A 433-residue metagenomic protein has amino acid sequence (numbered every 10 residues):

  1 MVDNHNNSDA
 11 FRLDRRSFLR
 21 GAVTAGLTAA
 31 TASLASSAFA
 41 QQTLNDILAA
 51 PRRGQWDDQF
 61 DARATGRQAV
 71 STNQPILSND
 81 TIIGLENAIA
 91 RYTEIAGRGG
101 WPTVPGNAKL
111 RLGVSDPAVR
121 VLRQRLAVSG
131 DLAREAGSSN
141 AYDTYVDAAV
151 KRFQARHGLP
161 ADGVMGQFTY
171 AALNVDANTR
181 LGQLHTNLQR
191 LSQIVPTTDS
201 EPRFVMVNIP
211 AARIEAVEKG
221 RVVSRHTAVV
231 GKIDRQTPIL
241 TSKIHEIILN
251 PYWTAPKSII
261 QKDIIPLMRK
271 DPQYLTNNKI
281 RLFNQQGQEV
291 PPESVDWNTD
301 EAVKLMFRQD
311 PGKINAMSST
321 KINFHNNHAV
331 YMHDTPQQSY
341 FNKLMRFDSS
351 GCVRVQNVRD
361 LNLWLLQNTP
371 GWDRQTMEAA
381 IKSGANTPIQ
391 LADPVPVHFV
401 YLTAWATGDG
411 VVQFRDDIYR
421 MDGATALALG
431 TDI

Functional and structural regions predicted by a protein language model:
M1-F39: N-terminal secretory signal peptides
A40-D46, A50-R134, S138-P160, Q167-I433: Well-ordered beta-sheet/strand-loop patches within structured domains
